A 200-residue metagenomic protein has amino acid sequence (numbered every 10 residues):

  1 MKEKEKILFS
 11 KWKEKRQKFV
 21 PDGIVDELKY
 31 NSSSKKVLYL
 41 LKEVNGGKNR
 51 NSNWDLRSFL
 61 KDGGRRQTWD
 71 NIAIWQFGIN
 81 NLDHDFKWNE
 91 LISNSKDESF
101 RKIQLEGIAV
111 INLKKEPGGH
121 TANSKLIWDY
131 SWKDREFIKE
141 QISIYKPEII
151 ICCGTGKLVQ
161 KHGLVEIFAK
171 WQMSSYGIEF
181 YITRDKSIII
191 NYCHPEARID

Functional and structural regions predicted by a protein language model:
K2-I149, T155-L158, A197-R198: A polyanion-binding, active-site-adjacent surface
E136, A169-K170: Catalytic phosphate/metal-binding cores of nucleic-acid and nucleotide-processing enzymes, i.e., regions that mediate
G163-E166: ATP-binding/phosphotransfer module of carbohydrate and carboxylate kinases, centering on a glycine-rich
W171-I199: Short, flexible loop segments at boundaries between secondary-structure elements
